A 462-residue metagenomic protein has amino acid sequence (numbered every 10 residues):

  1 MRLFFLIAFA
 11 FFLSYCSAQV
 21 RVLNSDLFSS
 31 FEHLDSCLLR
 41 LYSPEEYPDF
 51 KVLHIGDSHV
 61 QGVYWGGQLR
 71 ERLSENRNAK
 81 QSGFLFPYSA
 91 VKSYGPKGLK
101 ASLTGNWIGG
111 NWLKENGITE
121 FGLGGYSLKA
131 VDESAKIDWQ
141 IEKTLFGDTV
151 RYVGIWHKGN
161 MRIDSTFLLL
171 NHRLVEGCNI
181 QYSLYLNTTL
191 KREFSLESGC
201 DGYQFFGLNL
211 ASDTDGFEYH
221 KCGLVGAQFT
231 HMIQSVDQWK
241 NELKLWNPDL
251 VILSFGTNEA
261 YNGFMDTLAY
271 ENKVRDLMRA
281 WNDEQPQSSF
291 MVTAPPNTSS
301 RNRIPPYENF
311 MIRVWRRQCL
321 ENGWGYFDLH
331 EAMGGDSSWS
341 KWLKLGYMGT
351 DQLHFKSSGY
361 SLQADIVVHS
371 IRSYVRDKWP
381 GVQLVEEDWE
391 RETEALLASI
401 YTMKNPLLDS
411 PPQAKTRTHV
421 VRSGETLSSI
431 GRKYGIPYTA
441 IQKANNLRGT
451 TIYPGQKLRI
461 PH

Functional and structural regions predicted by a protein language model:
M1-L23: Bacterial Sec-dependent N-terminal signal peptides
V20-H54, I108-G109, N116: Membrane/wall-proximal cationic-aromatic binding patches
P48-G56, Q61-W65, G216-E321, G325-F327 (+1 more regions): Conserved, compact domain cores that house catalytic/ligand-binding motifs in diverse enzymes and effector modules
Q61-R162, E176-N272, H354: Conserved SGNH/GDSL esterase-like catalytic core that processes O-acyl groups on lipids and polysaccharides
V63, G67, E71, N241 (+12 more regions): Solvent-exposed, polar/charged alpha-helical surfaces in well-ordered, non-transmembrane soluble domains, broadly
M161-H172: Short, surface-exposed beta-strand/strand-loop-strand elements in extracellular ectodomains
V236, T298-L407: Catalytic His-Asp segment of secreted/periplasmic serine-dependent ester chemistry enzymes
T402-K443, R448-H462: Primarily a LysM-type cell-wall glycan-binding module
